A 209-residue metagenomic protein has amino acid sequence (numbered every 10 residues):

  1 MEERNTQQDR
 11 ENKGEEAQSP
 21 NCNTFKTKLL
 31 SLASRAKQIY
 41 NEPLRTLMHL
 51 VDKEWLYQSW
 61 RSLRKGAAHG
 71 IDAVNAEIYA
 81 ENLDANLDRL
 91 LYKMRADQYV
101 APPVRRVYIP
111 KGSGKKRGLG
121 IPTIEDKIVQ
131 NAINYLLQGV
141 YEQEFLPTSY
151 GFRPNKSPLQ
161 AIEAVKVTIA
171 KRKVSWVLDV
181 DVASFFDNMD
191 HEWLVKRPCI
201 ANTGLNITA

Functional and structural regions predicted by a protein language model:
M1-D84, D88: Non-catalytic, polymerase-adjacent accessory regions of viral genome-replication enzymes
H49, D72-A80, P122, G151 (+2 more regions): Conserved phosphate/pyrophosphate-binding and hydrolysis machinery centered on Walker-type P-loop NTPases, extending
W60-R64, D88, N134-E142, E163-K166 (+2 more regions): Amphipathic, well-packed alpha-helical segments that form the structural scaffold of globular domains
G70, R117-G120, D181: Residue-level detector of functionally special positions within alpha-helical transmembrane segments of multi-pass
A80, D84-L87, V129-Q130, N134 (+4 more regions): Hydrophobic face of alpha-helices
K93-Y108, G112, E144-K156, Q160-A209: Conserved polymerase palm-domain catalytic core
K116-F145: Conserved pre-motif C helix in the palm subdomain of viral-like polymerases
